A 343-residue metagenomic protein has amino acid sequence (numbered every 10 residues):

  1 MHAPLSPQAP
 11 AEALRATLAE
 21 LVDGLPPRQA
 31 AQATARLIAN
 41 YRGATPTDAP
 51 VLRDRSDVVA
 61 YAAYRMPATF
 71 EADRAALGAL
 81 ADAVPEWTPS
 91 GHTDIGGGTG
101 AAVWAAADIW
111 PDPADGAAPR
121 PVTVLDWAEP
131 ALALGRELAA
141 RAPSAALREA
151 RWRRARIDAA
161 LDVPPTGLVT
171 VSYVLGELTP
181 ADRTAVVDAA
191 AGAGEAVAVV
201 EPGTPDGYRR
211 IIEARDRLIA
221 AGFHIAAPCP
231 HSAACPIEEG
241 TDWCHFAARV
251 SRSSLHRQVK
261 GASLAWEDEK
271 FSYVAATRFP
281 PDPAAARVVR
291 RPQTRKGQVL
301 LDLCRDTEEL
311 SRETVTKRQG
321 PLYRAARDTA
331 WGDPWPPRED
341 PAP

Functional and structural regions predicted by a protein language model:
M1-D48: N-terminal auxiliary segments of SAM/dcSAM-dependent transferases
A49-A76: Class I SAM-dependent methyltransferase Rossmann-like catalytic core, especially the SAM/SAH-binding loop
T88-G98: Conserved class I S-adenosyl-L-methionine
T99-G116: Conserved SAM-binding loop of SAM-dependent methyltransferases across substrates and taxa, primarily the Class I
A128: Conserved SAM/SAH-binding beta-strand->alpha-helix loop
G167-A181: A short SAM/SAH-binding and catalytic strip from SAM-dependent methyltransferases
G194-G203: Conserved beta-strand signature within the Rossmann-like core of class I S-adenosyl-L-methionine
Q258-P343: C-terminal lobe and adjacent flexible extensions of AdoMet/dcAdoMet transferase-like proteins
